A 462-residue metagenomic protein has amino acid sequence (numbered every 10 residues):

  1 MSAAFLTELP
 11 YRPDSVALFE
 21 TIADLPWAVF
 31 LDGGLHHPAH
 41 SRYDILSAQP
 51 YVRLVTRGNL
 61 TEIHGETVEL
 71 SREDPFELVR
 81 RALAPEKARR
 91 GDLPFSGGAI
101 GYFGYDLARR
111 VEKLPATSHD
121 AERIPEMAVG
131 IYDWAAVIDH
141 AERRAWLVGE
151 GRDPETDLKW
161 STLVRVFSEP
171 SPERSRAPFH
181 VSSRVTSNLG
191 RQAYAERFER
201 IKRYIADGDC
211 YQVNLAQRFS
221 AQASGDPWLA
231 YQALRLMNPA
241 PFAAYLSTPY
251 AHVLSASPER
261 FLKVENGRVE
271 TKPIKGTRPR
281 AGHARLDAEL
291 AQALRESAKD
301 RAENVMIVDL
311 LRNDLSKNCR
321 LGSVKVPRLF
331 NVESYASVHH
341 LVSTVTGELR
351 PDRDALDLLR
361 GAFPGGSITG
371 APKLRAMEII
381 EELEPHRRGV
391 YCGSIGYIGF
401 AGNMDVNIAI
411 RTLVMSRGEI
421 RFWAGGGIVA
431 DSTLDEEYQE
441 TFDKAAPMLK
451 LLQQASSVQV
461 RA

Functional and structural regions predicted by a protein language model:
M1-A462: Extended alpha-helical targeting/anchoring segments, especially N-terminal organellar/secretory targeting helices
